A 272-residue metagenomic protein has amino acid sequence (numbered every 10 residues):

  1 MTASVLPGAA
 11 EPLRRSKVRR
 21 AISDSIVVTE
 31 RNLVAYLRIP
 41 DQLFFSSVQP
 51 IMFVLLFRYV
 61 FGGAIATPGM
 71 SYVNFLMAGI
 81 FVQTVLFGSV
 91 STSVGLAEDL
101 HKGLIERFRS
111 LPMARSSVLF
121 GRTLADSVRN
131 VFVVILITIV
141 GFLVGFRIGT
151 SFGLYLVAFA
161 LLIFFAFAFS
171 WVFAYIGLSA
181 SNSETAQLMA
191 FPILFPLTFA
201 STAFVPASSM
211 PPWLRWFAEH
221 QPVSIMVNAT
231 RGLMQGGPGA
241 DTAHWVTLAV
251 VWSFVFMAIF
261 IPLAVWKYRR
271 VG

Functional and structural regions predicted by a protein language model:
A3-T29, F169, W213-S224: Short, membrane-interfacial amphipathic segments enriched in basic
L6, E11-P12, V54-R58, N228-G272: Alpha-helical transmembrane segments of multi-pass membrane transporters/translocases
A21-L37, T230, V265: A short amphipathic helical element positioned immediately N-terminal to and/or at the very start of a transmembrane
E30-Q49, A243: Membrane-interface helix starts
A35, T67, T198-F256: Membrane-interfacial helix-loop-helix junctions in multi-pass membrane proteins
F44-Q49, N182-T202: Pore- or pathway-lining transmembrane helices of multi-pass membrane proteins that form conduits for solutes/ions
M52-F57, V73-V144, F164-F165, F169 (+3 more regions): Hydrophobic alpha-helical transmembrane segments of multi-pass membrane transport proteins
R115-A190, A240-V265: Alpha-helical transmembrane segments and their short interhelical loops
